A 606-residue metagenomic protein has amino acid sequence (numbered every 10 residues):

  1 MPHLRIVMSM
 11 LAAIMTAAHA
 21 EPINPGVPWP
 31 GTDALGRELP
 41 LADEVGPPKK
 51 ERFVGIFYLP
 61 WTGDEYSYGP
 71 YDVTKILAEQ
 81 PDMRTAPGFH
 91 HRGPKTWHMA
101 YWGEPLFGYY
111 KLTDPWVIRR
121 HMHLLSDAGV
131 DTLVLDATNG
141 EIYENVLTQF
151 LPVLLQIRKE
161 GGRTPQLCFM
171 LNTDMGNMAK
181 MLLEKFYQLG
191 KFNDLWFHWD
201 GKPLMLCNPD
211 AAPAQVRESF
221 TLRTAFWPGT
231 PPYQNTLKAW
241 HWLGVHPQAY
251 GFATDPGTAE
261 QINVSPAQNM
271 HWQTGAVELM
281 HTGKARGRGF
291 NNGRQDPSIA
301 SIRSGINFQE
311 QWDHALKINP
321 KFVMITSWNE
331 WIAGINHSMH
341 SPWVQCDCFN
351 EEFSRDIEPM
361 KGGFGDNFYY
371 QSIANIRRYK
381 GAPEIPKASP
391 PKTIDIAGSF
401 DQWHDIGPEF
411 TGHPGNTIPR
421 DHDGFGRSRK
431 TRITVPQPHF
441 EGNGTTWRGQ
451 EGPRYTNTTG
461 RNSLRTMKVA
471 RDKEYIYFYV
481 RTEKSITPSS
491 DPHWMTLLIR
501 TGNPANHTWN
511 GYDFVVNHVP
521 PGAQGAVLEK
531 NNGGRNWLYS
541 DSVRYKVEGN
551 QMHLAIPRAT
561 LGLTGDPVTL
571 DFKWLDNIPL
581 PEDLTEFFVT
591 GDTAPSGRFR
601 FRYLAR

Functional and structural regions predicted by a protein language model:
R5-T16: Bacterial N-terminal signal peptides
A12, I56, L125, E330 (+3 more regions): Residue-level detector of buried hydrophobic side-chain packing in well-ordered secondary-structure elements
E21-D395, S399-G415, G511, Y539-S540 (+3 more regions): Glycan-processing catalytic domains of CAZymes
G161-K185, E441-E451, P520-G533: Short, basic/low-complexity N-terminal boundary segments at the transition from targeting/disordered tails
Y187, G460, N532-D541: Short beta-strand and strand-turn-strand segments in soluble, beta-rich domains
I396-Q524, W574-E586: Surface-exposed, glycine/proline- and aromatic-rich loop segments on solvent-exposed faces across compartments
R465-K468, S540-Y545: Beta-strand-rich interaction surfaces with strong enrichment in secreted/lumenal proteins
V547-A594: Ser/Thr/Pro-rich, low-complexity mucin-like regions that serve as glycosylated stalks/linkers or repetitive adhesive
